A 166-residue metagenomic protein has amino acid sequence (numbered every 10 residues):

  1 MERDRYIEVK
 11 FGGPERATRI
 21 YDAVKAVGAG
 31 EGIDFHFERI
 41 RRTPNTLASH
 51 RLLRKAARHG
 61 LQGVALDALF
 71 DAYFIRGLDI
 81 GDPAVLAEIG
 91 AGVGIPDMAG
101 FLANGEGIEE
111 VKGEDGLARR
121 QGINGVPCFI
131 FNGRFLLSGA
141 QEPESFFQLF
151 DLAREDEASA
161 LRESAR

Functional and structural regions predicted by a protein language model:
M1-Y73, A160-L161, R166: Structural alpha/beta surface segment adjacent to cysteine/selenocysteine redox centers across thiol/disulfide enzymes
R54, R58-R166: C-terminal cap of thioredoxin/glutaredoxin-like
